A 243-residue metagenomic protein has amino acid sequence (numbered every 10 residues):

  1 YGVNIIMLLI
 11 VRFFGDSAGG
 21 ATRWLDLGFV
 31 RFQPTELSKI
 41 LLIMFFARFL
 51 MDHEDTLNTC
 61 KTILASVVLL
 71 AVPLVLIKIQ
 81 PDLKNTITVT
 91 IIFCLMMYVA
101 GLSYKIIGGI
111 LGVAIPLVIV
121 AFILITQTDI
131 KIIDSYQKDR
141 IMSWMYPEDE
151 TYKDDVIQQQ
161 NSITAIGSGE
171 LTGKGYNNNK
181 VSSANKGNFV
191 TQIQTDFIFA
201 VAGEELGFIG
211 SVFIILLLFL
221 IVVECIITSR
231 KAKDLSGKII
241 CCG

Functional and structural regions predicted by a protein language model:
Y1-Q158, A200-G243: Hydrophobic alpha-helical transmembrane segments of multi-pass inner membrane proteins, especially in bacterial systems
V156-K174: Extracytosolic (periplasmic/ER-lumenal) interhelical loops and adjacent juxtamembrane/interface segments of multi-pass
E170-L206, S229: Long extracytoplasmic/lumenal interhelical loops at the membrane interface of multi-pass membrane proteins
